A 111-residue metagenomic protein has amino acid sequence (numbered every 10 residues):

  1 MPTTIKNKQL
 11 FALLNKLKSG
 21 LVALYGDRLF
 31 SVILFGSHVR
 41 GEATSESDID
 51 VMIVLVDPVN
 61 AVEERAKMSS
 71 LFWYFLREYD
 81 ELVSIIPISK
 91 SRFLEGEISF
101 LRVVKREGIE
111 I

Functional and structural regions predicted by a protein language model:
M1-F30, V39-S45, V56-I111: Catalytic core of pol beta-like nucleotidyltransferases
D50-V54: Short beta-strand->loop micro-motif that forms the acidic, two-metal-ion catalytic signature in nucleotide-processing
